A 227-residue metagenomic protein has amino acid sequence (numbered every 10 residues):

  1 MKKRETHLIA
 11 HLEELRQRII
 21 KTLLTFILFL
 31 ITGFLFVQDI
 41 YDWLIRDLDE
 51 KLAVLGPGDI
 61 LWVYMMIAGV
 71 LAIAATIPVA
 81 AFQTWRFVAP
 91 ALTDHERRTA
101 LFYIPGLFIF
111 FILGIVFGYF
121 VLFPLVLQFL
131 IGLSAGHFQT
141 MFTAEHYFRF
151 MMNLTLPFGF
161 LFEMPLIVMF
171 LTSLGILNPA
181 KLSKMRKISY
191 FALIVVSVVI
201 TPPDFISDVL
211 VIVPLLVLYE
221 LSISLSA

Functional and structural regions predicted by a protein language model:
M1-A227: Membrane topogenic/interface segments and analogous intrinsically disordered interaction regions
